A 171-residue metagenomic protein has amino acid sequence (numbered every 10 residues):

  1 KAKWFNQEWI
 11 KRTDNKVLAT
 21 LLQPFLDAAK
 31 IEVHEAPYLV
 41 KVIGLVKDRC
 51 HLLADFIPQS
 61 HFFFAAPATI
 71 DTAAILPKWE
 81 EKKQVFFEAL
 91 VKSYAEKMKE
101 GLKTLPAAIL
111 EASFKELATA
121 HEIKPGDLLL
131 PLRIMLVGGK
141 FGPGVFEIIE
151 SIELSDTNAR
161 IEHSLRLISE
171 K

Functional and structural regions predicted by a protein language model:
K1-F5, D48-L52, I123, I134-G138: Core structural elements
K1-H34, I148-S155, A159-K171: Non-catalytic terminal extensions that flank enzyme cores
N6, A19, L39-I43, P125-L129 (+1 more regions): Short runs of predominantly hydrophobic/aromatic residues within well-ordered alpha helices that form helix-helix
K11-N15, A54, G138-V145: Short helix-capping/linker segments at secondary-structure and domain boundaries
N15-H121: Small-residue-rich helix-loop
A108-S169: Charged substrate- and nucleic-acid-binding regions of tRNA-handling and nucleotidyl-transfer enzymes, centered on
